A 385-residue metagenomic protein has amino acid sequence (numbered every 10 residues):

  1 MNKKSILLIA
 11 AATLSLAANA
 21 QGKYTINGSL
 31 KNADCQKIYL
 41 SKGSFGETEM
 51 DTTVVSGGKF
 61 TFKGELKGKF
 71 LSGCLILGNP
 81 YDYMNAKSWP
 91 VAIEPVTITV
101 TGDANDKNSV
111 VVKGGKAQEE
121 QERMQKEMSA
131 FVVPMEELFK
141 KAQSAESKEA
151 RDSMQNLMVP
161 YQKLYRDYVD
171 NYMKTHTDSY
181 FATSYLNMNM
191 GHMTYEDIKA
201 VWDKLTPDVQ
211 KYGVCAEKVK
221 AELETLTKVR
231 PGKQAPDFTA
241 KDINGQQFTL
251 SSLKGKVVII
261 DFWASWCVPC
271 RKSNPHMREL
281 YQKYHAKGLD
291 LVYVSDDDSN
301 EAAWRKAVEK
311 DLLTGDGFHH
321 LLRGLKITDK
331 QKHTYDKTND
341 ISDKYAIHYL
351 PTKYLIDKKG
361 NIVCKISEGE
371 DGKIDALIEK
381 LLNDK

Functional and structural regions predicted by a protein language model:
M1-G28, L382-K385: Bacterial Sec-dependent N-terminal signal peptides
A20-K163: A non-transmembrane, solvent-exposed segment enriched in polar/low-complexity residues
G78-S88, I98-V100, K107, V159-P231: N-terminal targeting signals for export/organelle localization
E217-S251, L325-K326, D371-L377, N383-D384: N-terminal "domain-start" segment that seeds a small globular fold
K254-E279: Conserved redox-active cysteine motifs that mediate thiol-disulfide chemistry, especially di-cysteine Cys-X(1-2)-Cys
D261, L291-S295, L321-L322: Short beta-strand segments
K272-D316, I327-D340: Structural microenvironment flanking redox-active thiols in thiol-disulfide oxidoreductases
L313, G324-L382: Thiol/disulfide oxidoreductase modules built on the thioredoxin-like
